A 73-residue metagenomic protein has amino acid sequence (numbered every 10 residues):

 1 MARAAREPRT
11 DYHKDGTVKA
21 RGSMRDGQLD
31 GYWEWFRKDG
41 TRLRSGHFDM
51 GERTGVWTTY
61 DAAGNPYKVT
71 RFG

Functional and structural regions predicted by a protein language model:
M1-G73: Glycine/tyrosine- and acidic-biased, solvent-exposed loop/turn segments at the edges of beta-strands
